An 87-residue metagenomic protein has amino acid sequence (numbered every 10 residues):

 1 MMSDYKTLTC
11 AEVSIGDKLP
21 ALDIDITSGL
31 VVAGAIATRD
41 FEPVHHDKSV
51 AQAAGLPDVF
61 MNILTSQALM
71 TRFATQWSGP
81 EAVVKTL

Functional and structural regions predicted by a protein language model:
M2-V59: Catalytic strand-loop segment that frames the active site of acyl-thioester-processing enzymes
A51-L87: Hydrophobic beta-strand-centered segment that forms part of the acyl-chain substrate-binding groove
